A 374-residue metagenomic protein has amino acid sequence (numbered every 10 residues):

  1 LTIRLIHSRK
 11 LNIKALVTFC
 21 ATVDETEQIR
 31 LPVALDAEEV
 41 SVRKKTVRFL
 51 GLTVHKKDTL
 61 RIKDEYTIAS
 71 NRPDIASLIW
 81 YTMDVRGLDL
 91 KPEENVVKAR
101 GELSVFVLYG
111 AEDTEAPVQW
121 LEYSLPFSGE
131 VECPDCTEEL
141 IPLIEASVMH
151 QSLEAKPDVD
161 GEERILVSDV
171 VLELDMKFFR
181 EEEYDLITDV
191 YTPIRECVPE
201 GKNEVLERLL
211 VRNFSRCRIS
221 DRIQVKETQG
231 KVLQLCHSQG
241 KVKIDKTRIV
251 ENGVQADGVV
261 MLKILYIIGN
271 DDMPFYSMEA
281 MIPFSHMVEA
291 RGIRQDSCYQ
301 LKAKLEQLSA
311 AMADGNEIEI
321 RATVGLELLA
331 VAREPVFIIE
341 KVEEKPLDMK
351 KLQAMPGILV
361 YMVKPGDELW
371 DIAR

Functional and structural regions predicted by a protein language model:
L1-P356: Interfacial loop/beta elements and low-complexity acidic/Ser/Thr-rich segments of macromolecular assembly/processing
L347-R374: Primarily a LysM-type cell-wall glycan-binding module
